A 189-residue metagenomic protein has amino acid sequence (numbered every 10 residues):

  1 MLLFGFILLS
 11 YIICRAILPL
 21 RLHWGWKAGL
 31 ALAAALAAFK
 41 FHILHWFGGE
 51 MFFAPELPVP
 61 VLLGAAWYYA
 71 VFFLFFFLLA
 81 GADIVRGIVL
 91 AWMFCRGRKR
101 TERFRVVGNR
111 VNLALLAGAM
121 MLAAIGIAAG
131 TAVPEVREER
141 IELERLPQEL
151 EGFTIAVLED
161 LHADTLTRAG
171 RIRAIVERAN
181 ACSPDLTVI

Functional and structural regions predicted by a protein language model:
M1-A132: Non-catalytic terminal accessory segments
L3-I7, Y11, W24, W46-E56 (+1 more regions): N-terminal active-site segment of His-dependent metallophosphoesterases
